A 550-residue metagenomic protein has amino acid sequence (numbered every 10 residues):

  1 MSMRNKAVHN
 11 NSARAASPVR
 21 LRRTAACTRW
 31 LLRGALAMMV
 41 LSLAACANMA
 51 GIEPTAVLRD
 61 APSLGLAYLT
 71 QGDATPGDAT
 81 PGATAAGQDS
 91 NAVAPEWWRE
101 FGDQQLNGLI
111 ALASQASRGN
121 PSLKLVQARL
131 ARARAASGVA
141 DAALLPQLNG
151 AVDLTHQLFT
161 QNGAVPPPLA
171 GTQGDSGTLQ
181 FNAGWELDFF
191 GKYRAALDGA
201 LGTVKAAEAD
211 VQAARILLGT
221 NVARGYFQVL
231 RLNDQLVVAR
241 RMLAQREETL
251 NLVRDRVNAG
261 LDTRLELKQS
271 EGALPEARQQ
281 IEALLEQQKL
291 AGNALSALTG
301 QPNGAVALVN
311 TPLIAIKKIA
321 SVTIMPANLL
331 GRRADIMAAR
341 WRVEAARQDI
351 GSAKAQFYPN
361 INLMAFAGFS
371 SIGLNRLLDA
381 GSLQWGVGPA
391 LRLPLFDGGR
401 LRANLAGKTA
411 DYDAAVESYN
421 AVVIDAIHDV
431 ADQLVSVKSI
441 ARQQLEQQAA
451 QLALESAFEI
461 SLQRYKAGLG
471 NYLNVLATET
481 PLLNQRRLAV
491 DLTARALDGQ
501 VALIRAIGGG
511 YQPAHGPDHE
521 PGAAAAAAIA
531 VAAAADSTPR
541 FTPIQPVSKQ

Functional and structural regions predicted by a protein language model:
M1-R29: N-terminal secretory signal peptides that target proteins for export/translocation
S2-V8, R29-Q115, L201, L285-G331 (+3 more regions): Terminal intrinsically disordered/low-complexity segments used for targeting and assembly
A47-N221, N360-A365, L395-L405: Short flexible linkers and secondary-structure junctions
D103, Q115-S122, E186, T220 (+5 more regions): Short loop-to-helix capping motifs
D141, L187-R215, L265, Q269 (+5 more regions): Sec/SRP-type N-terminal targeting helices
G177-A183, G225, M325, W385-L391: Hydrophobic, lipid-facing positions within transmembrane beta-strands of outer-membrane proteins
Y193, A209-M325, S436, I440 (+3 more regions): Periplasmic alpha-helical coiled-coil/stalk elements that build and connect Gram-negative outer-membrane
V257-L261, Y465-L469, A506, G510: A short glycine-centered flexible hinge/capping loop motif at secondary-structure junctions
